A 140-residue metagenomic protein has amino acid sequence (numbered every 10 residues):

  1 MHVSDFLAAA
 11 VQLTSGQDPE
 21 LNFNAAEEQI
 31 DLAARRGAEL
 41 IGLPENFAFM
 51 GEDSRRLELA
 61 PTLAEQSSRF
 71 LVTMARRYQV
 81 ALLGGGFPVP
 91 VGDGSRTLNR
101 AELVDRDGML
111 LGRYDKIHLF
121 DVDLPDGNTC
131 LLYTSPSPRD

Functional and structural regions predicted by a protein language model:
D5-Q17, R100, R113-D115: Active-site-proximal beta-strand elements of phosphoester/diester hydrolases
A10-Q12, R36-L59: Short, conserved active-site loops that position catalytic residues or coordinate cofactors/metal ions across diverse
Q12-Q29: N-terminal phosphate-binding loop and adjacent alpha-helix
E28-G37, L71-R77: A short, N-terminal amphipathic alpha-helix
D31-L43, N128-S135, R139: Active-site beta-loop-alpha substructure in enzyme catalytic cores, prototypically the cysteine-centered nucleophile
A64-P90: A short, hydrophobic beta-strand-centered structural micro-motif
G92-S135, R139: Active-site catalytic loop in hydrolytic enzyme cores
